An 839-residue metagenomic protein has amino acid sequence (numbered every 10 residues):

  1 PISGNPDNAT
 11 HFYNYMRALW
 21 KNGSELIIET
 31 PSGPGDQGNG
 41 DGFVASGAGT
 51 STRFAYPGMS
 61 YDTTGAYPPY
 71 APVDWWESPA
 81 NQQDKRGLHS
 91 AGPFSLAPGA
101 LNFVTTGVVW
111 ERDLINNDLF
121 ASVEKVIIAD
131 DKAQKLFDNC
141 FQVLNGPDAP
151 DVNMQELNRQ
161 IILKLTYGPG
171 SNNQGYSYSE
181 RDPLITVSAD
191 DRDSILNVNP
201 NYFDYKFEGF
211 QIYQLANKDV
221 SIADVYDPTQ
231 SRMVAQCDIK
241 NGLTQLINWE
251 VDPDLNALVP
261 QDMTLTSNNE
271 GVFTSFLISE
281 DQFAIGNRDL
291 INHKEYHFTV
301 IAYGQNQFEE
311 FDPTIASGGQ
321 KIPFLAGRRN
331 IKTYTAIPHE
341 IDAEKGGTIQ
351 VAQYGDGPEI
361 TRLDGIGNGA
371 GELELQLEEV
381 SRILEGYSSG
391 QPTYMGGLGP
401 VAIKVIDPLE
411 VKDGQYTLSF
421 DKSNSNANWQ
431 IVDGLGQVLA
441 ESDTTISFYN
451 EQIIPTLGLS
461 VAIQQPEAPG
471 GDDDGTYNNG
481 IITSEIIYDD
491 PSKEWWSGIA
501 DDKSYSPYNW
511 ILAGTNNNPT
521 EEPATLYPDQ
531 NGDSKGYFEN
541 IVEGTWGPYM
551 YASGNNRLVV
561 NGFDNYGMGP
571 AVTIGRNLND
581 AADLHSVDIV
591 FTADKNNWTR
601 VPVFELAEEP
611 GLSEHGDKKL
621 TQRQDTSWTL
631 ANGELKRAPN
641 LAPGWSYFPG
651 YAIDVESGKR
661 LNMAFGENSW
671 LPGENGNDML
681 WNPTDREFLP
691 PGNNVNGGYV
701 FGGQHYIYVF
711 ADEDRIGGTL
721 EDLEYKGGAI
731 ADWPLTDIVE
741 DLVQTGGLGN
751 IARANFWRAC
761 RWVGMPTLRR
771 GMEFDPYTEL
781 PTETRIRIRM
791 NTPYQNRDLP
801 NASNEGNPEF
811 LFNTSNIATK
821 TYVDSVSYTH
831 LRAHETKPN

Functional and structural regions predicted by a protein language model:
P1-R832, N839: Extracellular/surface-associated beta-sandwich interaction domains
